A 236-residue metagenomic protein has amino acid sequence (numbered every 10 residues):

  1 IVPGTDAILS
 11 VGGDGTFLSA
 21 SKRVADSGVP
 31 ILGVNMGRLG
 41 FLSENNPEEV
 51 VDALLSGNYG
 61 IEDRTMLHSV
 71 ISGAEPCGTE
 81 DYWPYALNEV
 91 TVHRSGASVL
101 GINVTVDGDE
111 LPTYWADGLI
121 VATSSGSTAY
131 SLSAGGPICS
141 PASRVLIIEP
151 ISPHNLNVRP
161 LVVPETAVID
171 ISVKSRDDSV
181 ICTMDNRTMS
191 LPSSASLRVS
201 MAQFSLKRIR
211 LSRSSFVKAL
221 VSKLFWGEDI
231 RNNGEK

Functional and structural regions predicted by a protein language model:
I1-T5: Short acidic low-complexity segments
D14-T16, L39, S125-S127: Short glycine-rich anion-binding loops that position phosphate/pyrophosphate groups of nucleotides and phosphorylated
S19, R23-V34, F41: Gly/Ser-rich helix-loop-strand patches that form or flank binding pockets for ribonucleotide-derived cofactors
L39-D117: Catalytic core of DAGKc-family lipid kinases
P84, V92, E110, R159-K236: ATP/nucleoside-binding phosphotransfer catalytic cores, i.e., glycine-rich phosphate-binding loops
V104, G126, C182: Short aromatic-centered micro-motifs
T113-N157: Gly/Ser/Thr-rich active-site loops/lids in small-molecule metabolic enzymes that frequently grip phosphoryl groups
